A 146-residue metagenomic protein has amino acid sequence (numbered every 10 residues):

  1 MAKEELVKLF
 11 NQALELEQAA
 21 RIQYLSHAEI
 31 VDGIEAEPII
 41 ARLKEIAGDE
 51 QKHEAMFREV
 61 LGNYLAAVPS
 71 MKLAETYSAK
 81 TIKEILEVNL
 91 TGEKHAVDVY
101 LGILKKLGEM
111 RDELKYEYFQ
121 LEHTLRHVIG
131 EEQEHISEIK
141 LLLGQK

Functional and structural regions predicted by a protein language model:
M1-K146: Iron-associated oxidoreductase/ferritin-like identity signal
